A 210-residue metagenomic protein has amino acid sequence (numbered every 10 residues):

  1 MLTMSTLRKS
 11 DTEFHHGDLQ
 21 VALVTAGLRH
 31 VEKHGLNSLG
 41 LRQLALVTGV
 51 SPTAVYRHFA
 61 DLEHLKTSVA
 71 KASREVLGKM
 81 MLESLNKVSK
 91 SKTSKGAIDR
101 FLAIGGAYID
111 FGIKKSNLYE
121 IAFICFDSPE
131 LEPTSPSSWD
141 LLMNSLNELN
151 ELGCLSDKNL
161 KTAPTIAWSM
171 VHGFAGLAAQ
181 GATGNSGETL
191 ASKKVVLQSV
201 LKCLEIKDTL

Functional and structural regions predicted by a protein language model:
M1-D18, V88, D208-L210: N-terminal intrinsically disordered/low-complexity leader segments
L19-L28, L44, V69-S73, L77 (+2 more regions): Generic hydrophobic, amphipathic alpha-helix propensity
A22, A26, H30-H64, S68: Helix-turn-helix
V31, K66-S73, M80, A122 (+2 more regions): Alpha-helical DNA-contacting segments of helix-turn-helix folds
L82-K115, A167: Hydrophobic alpha-helical connector segments
I98, L102, G106, W139 (+4 more regions): An amphipathic alpha-helix signature
D110-N144, T183-S186, L190: Short secondary-structure transition hinges
L131-E132, P136, L149-S199, D208-L210: Hydrophobic/aromatic-rich alpha-helical bundle segments in the mid-to-C-terminal region
